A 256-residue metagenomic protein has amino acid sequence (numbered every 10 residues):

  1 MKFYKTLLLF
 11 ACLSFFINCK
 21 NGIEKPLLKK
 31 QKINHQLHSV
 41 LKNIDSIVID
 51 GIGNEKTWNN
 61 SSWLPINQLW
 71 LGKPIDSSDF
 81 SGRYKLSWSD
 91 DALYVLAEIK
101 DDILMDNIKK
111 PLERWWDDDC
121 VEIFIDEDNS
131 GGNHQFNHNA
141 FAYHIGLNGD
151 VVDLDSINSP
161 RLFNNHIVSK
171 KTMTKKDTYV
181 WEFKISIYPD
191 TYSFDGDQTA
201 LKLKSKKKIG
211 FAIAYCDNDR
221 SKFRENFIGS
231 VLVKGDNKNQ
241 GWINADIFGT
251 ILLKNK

Functional and structural regions predicted by a protein language model:
M1-K5: Positively charged n-region of N-terminal signal peptides that target proteins for export
T6-S14: Sec-dependent N-terminal signal peptides
C19-K256: Structural preference for beta-rich elements and adjacent junctions enriched in aromatics
